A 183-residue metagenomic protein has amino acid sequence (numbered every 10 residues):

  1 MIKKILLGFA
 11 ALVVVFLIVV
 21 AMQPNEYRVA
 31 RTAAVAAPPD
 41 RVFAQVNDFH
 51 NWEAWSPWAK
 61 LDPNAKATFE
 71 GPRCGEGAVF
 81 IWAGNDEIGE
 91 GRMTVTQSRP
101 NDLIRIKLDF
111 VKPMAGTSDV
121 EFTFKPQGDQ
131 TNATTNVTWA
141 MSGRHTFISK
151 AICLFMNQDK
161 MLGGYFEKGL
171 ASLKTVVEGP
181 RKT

Functional and structural regions predicted by a protein language model:
K4-R73: Hydrophobic ligand-binding cavity/cleft-lining segments
R28-A30, I88-M93, A115-E121: Short, surface-exposed coil-to-beta transition loops
T32-A36, I81-A83, T94, R105-K107 (+1 more regions): Generic structural detector for well-ordered beta-strands
P39, F43-W52, G77, R92 (+4 more regions): Extracytoplasmic/secreted envelope proteins and their assembly/folding machinery, especially bacterial periplasmic
F49-R99, K150-I152: Extracytoplasmic/periplasmic/luminal assembly and interaction segments in envelope/secretory/respiratory proteins
A65-A67, S172-T183: Short, highly charged C-terminal tails/helix-capping segments
K66, G77-F80, R105-D109, D119-E121: N-terminal post-signal-peptidase region of extra-cytosolic proteins
T96-Q97, K107-E167, L173-T175: Beta-strand/loop substructures that line and gate deep hydrophobic ligand-binding cavities in soluble
